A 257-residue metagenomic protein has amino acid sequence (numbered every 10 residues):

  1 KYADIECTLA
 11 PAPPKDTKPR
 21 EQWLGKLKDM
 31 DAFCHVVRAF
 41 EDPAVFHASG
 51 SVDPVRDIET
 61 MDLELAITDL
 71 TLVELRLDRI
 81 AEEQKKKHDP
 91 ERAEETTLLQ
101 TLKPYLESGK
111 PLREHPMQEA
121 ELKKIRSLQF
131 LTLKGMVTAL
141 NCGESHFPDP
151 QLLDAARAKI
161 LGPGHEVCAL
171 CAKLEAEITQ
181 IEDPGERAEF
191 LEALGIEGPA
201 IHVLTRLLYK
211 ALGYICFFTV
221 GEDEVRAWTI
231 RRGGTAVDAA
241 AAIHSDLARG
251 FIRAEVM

Functional and structural regions predicted by a protein language model:
K1-H35, F40-V55, E59, M117-L128: Switch II of P-loop NTPase G domains
T8-P14, G50, T60-L65, Q84-E91 (+1 more regions): Flexible beta-alpha connector loops of hexameric P-loop NTPases
F33-A39, E64, A139-G143: Conserved phosphate-donor/acceptor-positioning beta-strand/loop module used by diverse small-molecule
V37-L72, G164-T179: Short, exposed interaction patches on small structured surface elements
E74, R79-M257: C-terminal-of-GTPase-core extension/linker across diverse P-loop GTPases
